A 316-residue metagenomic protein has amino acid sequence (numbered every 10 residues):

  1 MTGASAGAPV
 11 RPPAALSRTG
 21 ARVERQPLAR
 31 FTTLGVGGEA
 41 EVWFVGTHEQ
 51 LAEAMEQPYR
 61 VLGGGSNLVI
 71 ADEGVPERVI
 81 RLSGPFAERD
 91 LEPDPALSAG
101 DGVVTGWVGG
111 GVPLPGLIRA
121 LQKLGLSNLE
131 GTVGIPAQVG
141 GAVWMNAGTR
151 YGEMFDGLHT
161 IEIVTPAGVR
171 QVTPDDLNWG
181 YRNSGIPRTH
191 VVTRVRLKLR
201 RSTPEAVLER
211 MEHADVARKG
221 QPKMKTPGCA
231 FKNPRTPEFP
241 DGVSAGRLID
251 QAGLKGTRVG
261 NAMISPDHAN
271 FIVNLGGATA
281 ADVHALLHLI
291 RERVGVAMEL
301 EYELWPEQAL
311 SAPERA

Functional and structural regions predicted by a protein language model:
G3-M145: Anion-binding (especially nucleotide phosphate/pyrophosphate-binding) glycine-rich loop and adjoining beta-alpha core
E24, T33, L68, V164-A316: Phosphate/pyrophosphate- and phosphate-bearing ligand-binding catalytic cores of soluble enzymes
A54, M154-D156, T257: Short solvent-exposed loop/turn micro-motifs enriched in small/polar/acidic residues
G84, G110-V112, V133, M145-A147 (+4 more regions): Short, structured patches in soluble enzyme cores that scaffold and shape functional sites
P115-L117, E130, Q138-N146, Y151-E153 (+3 more regions): Short, well-ordered, mixed-charge alpha-helical segments that flank or form enzyme active sites
Q122-L124, N128-H159, T165, T226-G228 (+1 more regions): A gly/ser-rich beta-alpha-beta helix-loop segment of oxidoreductase catalytic cores
